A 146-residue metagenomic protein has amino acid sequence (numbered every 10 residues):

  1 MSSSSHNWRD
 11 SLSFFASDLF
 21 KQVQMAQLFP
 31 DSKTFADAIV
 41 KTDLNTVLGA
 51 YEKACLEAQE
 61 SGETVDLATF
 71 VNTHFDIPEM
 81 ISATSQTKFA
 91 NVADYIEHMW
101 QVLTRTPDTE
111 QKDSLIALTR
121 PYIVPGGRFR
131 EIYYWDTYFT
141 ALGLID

Functional and structural regions predicted by a protein language model:
M1-D146: Acidic, mature catalytic/reactive cores of soluble proteins
